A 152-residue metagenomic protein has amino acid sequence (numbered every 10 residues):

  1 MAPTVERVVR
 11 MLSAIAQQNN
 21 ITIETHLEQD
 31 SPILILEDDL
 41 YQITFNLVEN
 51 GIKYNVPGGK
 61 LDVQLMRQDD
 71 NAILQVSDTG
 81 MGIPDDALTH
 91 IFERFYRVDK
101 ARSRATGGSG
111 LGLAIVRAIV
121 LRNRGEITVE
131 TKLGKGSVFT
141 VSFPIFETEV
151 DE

Functional and structural regions predicted by a protein language model:
M1-S13, E24, L65: A conserved beta-strand-to-alpha-helix junction within the catalytic ATP-binding
Q17, T22-P32: Conserved catalytic submotifs in the C-terminal HATPase_c
G51-I52: Short helix-loop "hinge" at the ATP-lid/N-box region of the Bergerat-fold HATPase_c
G58-D70: Short beta-strand/loop element within the Bergerat-fold HATPase_c
D78: Acidic ATP/Mg2+-coordinating residue in the GHKL
I83-R97: Short conserved segment of the HATPase_c
R124-G125: Conserved glycine-rich
